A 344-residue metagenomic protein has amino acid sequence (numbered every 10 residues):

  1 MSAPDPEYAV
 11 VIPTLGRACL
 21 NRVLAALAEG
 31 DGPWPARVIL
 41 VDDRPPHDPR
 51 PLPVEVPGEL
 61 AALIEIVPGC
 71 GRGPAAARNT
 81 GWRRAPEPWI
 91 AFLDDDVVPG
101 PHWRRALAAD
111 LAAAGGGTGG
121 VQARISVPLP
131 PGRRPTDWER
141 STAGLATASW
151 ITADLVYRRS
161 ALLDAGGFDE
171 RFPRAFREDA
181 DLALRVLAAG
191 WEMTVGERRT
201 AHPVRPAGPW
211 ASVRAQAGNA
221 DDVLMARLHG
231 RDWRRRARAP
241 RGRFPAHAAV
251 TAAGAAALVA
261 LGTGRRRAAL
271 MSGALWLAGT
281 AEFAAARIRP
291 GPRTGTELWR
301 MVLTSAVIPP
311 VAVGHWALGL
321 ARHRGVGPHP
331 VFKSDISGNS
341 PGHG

Functional and structural regions predicted by a protein language model:
A25-P35: Short, acidic, metal-binding catalytic loop of nucleotide-sugar glycosyltransferases
P68-A85, A153: Glycine-rich, basic loop-to-helix element that forms the pyrophosphate-binding segment of sugar-nucleotide handling
I90: Short aromatic/hydrophobic "clamp" motif used to bind/position activated sugar donors
D94-V98, R171: The conserved acidic donor/metal-binding loop of glycosyltransferases
P101-R133, P203: Conserved donor NDP-sugar-binding/catalytic core segment of glycosyltransferases
V127, R140-S160, A175, D181 (+1 more regions): A recurrent flexible, glycine/aromatic-enriched loop bordering the glycosyltransferase active site that acts as
D154-Y157, A161-G166, F172-R199: A short, conserved alpha-helix in the catalytic core of glycosyltransferases
T194-D335: Active-site-adjacent helix/loop segment of glycosyltransferases that harbors family-specific signature motifs
